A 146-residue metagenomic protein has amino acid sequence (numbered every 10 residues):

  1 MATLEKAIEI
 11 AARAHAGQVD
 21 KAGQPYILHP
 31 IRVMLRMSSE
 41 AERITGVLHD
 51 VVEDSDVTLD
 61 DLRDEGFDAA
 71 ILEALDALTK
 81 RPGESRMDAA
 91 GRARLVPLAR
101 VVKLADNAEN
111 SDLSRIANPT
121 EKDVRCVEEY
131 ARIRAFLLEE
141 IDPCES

Functional and structural regions predicted by a protein language model:
M1-S146: Active-site helical microenvironments for divalent-metal-assisted chemistry
